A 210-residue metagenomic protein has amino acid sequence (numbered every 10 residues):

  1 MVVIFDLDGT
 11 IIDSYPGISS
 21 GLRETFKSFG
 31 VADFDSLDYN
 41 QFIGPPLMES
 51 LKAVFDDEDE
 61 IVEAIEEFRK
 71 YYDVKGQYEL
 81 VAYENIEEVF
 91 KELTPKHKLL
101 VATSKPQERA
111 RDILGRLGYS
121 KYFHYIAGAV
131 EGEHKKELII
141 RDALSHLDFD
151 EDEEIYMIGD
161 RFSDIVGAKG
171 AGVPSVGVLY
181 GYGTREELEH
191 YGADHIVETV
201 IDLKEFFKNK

Functional and structural regions predicted by a protein language model:
M1-E87: N-terminal helical cap/lid subdomain that shapes the substrate entry/recognition surface in HAD-like hydrolases
V2, E137-I165: Conserved Lys-Pro-Asp/Glu-containing loop-to-beta segment of HAD-superfamily phosphomonoesterases, centered on
A32, S120-H124, D150, D194-V197: Conserved H-loop
I86-L114: Substrate-recognition element of Asp-dependent hydrolases with the DxDx(T/V) motif
E87-P95, L144, I165-K169: Surface-exposed amphipathic alpha-helices with a cationic face
T94-H97, L147-E154, K210: Glycine-rich phosphate-binding loop signature in dinucleotide/nucleotide-binding domains
S120-H134: A short, structured active-site edge motif that brings together acidic residues
Y156-E198: Acidic, Mg2+-coordinating phosphoryl-transfer loop and its flanking beta/alpha structural elements, shared across
